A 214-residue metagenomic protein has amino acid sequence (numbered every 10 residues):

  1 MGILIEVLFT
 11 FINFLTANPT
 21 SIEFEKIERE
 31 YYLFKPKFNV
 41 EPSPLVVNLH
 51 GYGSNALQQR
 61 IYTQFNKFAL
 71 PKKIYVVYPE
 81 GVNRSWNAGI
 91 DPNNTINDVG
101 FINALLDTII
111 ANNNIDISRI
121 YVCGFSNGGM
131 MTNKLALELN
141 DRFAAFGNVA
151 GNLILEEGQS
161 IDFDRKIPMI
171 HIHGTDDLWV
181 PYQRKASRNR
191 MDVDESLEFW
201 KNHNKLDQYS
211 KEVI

Functional and structural regions predicted by a protein language model:
I5-A17: Hydrophobic h-region of N-terminal signal peptides that target proteins for export in Gram-negative bacteria
T20-K37, E41-Y121, M130-E138: Serine-hydrolase catalytic machinery in alpha/beta-hydrolase-like enzymes
Y52, N152, T175: Active-site pre-Tyr helix/loop in NAD(P)-dependent dehydrogenases
A88-T95, E157-Q159, Q183-S187: Second-shell loop/turn segments in exported
S118-I167: Primarily recognizes the serine-hydrolase "nucleophile elbow" in alpha/beta-hydrolase and SGNH/GDSL folds
H171-H173: Short beta-strand/loop motif that positions the catalytic acidic residue of the alpha/beta-hydrolase fold
D176-V180: Acidic catalytic loop of the alpha/beta-hydrolase fold
S187-V213: Acidic, glycine-rich loop-and-strand cores that form catalytic or ligand-binding grooves in diverse globular domains
